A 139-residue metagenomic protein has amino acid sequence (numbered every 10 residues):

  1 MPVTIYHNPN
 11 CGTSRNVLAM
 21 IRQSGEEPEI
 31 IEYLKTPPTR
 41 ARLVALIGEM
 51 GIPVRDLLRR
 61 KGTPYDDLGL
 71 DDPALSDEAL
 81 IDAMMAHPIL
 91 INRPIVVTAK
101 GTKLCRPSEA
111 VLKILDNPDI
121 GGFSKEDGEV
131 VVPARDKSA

Functional and structural regions predicted by a protein language model:
M1-S24, P28-Y33: Local sequence-structure signature of Cys/Sec-based thiol-disulfide redox active-site neighborhoods
K35-K137: Thiol/selenol-based redox catalytic cores and closely related redox-interacting motifs
